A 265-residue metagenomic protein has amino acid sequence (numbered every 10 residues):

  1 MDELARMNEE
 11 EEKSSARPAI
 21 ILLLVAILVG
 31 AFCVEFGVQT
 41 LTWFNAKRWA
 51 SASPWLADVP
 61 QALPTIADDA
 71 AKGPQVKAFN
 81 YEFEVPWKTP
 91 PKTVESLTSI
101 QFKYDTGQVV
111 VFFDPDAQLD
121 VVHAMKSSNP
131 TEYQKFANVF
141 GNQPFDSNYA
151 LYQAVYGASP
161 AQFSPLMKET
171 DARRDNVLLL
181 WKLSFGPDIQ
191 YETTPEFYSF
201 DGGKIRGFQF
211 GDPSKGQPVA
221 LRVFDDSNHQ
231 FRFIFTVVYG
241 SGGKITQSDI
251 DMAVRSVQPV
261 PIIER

Functional and structural regions predicted by a protein language model:
D2-S128, T236-R265: N-terminal targeting sequences that direct proteins away from the cytosol to non-cytosolic compartments
F79, F102, V110-V111, T131 (+5 more regions): Intrinsically disordered, low-complexity segments enriched in small/polar residues
V110, V177-S184, F233-G240: Extended low-polarity, hydrophobic cluster-rich segments
D114-P115, D120-K126, Q134-N142, A150-Q153: Glycine- and small hydrophobic-enriched segments that form the cores of compact globular domains
K126-T131, K135, R222-D226: Amphipathic N-proximal alpha-helical interface segments
V139-S227: Signature of long, low-cysteine stretches enriched in small and polar/charged residues
S227-F233: Short hydrophobic/glycine-rich mini-motifs in sensory/regulatory modules that couple input to downstream signaling
